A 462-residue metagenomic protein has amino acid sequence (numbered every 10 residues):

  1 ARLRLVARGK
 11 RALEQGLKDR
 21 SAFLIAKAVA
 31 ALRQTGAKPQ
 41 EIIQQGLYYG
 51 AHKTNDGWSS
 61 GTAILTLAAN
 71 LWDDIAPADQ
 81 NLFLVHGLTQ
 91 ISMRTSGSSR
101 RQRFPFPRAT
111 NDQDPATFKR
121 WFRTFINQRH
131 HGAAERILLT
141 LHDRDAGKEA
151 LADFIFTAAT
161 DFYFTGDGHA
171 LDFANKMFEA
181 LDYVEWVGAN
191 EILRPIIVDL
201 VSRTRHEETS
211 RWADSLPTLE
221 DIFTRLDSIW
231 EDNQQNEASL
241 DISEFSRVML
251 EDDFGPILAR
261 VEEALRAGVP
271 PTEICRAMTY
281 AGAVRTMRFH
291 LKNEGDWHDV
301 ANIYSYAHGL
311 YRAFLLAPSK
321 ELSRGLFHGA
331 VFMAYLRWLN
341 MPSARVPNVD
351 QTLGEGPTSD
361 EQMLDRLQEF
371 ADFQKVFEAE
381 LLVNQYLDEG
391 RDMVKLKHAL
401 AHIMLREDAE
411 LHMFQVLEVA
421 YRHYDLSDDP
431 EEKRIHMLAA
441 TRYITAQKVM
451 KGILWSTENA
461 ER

Functional and structural regions predicted by a protein language model:
A1-R462: Mature, well-folded catalytic/scaffold domains that follow N-terminal targeting or propeptide regions
